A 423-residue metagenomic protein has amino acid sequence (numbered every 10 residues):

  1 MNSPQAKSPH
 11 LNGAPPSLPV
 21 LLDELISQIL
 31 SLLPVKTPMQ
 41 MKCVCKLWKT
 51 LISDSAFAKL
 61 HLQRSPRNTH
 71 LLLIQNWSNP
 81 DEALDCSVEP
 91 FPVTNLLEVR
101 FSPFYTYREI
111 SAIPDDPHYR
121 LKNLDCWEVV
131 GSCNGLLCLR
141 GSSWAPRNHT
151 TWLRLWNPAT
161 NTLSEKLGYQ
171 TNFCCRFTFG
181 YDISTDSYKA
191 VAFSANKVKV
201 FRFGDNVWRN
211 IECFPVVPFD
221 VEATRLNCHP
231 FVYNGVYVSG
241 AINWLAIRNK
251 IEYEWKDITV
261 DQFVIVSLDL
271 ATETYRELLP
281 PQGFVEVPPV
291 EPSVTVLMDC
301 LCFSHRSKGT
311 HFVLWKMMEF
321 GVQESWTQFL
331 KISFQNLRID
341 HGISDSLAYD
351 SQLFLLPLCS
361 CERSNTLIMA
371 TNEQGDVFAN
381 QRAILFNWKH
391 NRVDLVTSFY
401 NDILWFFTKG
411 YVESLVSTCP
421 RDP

Functional and structural regions predicted by a protein language model:
M1-P423: N-terminal entry/capping and adjacent linker segments that precede and initiate structured domains
